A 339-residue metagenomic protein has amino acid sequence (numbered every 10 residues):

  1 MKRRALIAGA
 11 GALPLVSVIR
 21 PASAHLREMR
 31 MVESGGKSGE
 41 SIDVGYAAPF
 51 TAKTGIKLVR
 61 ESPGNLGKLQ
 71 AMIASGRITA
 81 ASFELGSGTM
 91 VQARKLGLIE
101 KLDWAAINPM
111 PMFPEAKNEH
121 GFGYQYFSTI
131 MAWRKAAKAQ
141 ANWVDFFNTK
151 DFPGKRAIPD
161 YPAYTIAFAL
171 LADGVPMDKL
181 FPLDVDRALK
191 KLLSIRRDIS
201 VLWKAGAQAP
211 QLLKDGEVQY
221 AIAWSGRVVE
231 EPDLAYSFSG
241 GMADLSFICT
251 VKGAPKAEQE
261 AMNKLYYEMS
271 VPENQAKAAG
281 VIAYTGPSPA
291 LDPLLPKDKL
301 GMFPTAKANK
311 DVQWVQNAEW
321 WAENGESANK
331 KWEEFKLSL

Functional and structural regions predicted by a protein language model:
A5-S23: N-terminal export signals
H25-Q92: Early extracytoplasmic/lumenal segment of secretory-pathway proteins
S34-D43, I78-K214: Extracytoplasmic ligand-binding site segments that recognize negatively charged/polar headgroups
G88-R94, K214-D215, Q219-L234: A ligand-binding cleft/hinge motif common to bilobed small-molecule-binding domains
S128-A137, L170-V175, L245-E258, K277-V281: A bilobed periplasmic-binding-protein/Venus flytrap-type ligand-binding module shared by bacterial periplasmic
S225-G253: A beta-strand-loop signature enriched in Asp, Gly, Thr, and Trp that corresponds to the sialidase/neuraminidase Asp-box
V251-Q313: Mature extracytoplasmic/periplasmic domains
D311-L339: Conserved C-terminal helix/tail region of periplasmic/extracytoplasmic solute-binding proteins
